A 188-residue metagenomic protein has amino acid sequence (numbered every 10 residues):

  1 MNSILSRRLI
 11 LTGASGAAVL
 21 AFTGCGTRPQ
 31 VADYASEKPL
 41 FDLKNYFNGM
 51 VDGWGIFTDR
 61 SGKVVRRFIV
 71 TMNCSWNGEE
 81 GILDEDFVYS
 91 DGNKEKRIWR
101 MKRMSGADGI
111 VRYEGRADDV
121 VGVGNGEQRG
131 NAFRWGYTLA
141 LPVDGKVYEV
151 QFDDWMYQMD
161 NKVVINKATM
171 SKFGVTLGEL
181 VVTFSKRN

Functional and structural regions predicted by a protein language model:
N2-R7: Positively charged n-region of N-terminal signal peptides that target proteins for export
L9-C25: N-terminal export signals
T23-K38: Bacterial Sec signal peptide processing site at the extreme N-terminus
R28-A32, W76, D154, M159-N161: Sequence-level preference for short, compositionally simple segments enriched in small aliphatic or small polar residues
Y34-M50: N-terminal helix-cap/turn-to-beta initiation motif at the start of protein domains
W54, T58-V143: Central antiparallel beta-sheet cores of small beta-barrel/beta-sandwich binding domains
V64-V70, V147-F152, T176-G178: Amphipathic hydrophobic-ligand
D153-N188: Glycine-rich, aromatic-bearing surface loops/beta-hairpins
